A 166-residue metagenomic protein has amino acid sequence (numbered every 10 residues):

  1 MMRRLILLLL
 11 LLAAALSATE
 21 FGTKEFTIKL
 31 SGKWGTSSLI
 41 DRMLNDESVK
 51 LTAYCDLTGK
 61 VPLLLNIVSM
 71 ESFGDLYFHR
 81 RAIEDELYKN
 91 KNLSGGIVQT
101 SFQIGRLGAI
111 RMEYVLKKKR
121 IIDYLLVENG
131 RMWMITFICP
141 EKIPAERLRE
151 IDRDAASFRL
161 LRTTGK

Functional and structural regions predicted by a protein language model:
M2-A14: Sec-dependent N-terminal signal peptides
L16-E20: Boundary at the C-terminal end of the N-terminal hydrophobic targeting segment
T23-M43: Proline-anchored loop/turn motifs at beta-strand termini and strand-loop-strand connectors
K24, L30, V61-L63, R131 (+1 more regions): Residues that flank catalytic or metal-binding motifs in active/ligand-binding sites
E25, F73-F78, A145-R149: Soluble non-cytosolic domains of exported or imported proteins
G32-S37, Y88-K89, I135-K166: Surface-exposed amphipathic alpha-helical segments
L39-W133: Conserved polar/disulfide-associated segments of primarily extracytoplasmic proteins
